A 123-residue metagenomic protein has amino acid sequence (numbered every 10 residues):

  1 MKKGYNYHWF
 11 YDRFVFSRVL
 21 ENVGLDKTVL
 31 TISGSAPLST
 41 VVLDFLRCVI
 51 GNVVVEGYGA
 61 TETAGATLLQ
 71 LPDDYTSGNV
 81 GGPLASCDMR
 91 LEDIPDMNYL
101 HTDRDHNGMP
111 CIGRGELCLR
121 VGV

Functional and structural regions predicted by a protein language model:
M1-N6: Short glycine/proline- and acidic residue-enriched helix-loop micro-motifs that form flexible lids or anion-recognition
Y7, Y11-V123: Conserved AMP-binding/adenylate-forming
